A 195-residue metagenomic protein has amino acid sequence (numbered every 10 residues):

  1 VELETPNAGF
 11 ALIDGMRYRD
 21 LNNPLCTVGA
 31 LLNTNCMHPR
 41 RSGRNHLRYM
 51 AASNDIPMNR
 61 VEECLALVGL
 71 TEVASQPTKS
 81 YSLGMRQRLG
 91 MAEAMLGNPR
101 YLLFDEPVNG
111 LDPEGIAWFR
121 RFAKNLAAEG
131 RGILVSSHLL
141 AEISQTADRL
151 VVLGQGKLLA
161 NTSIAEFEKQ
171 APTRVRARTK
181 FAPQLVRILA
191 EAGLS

Functional and structural regions predicted by a protein language model:
V1-G154, L159-A160: ABC transporter nucleotide-binding domains
N54, A171-T173: A generic structural signal for short beta-strands and their flanking turns/coil linkers
A165-K169: Short acidic-hydrophobic catalytic motif
T173-S195: Short, charged/small-residue-rich alpha-helical element at the C-terminal edge of ABC transporter nucleotide-binding
